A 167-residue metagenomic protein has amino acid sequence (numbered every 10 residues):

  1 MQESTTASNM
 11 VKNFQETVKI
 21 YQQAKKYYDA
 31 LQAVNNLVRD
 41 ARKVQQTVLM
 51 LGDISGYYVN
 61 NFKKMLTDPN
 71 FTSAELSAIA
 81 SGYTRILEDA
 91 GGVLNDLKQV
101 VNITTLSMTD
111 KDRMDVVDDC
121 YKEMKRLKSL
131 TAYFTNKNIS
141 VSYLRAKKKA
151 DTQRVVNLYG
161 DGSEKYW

Functional and structural regions predicted by a protein language model:
M1-D40: Start-of-domain marker
T5, R39-R42, Q46, A74 (+2 more regions): Primarily heptad-repeat coiled-coil rod domains in cytosolic scaffolding/tethering proteins
S8-I20, Q45-G52, S73-E75: Short, mixed-charge, low-aromatic patches
T17, Y21, V48-L51, M124 (+3 more regions): Long amphipathic alpha-helices with heptad-repeat character, especially coiled-coil-forming segments used
V34, R39, K43-T47, K63 (+1 more regions): Extracellular, luminal, or virion-exposed ectodomains of exported proteins
L51-E123, L127-Y133: Extended amphipathic alpha-helical interaction segments
N138-W167: A cross-kingdom marker for long, charged
